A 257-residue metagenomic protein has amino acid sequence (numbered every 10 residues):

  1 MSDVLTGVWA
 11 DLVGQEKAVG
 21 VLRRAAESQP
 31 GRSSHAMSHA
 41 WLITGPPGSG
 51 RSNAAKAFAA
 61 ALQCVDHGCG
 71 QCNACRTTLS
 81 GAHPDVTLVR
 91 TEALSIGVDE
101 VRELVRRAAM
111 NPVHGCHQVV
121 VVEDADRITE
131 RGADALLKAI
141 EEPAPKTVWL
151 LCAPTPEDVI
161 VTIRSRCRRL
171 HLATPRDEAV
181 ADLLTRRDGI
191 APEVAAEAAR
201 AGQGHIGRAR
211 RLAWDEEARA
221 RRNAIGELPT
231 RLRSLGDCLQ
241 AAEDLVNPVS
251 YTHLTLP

Functional and structural regions predicted by a protein language model:
M1-A60, A74-T77, P145-T147, P154-L254: Charged, glycine-rich active-site and insertion segments that engage polyanionic ligands
A36-M37, L79-H83, V113-C116, E130 (+1 more regions): Short loop/turn elements that form and flank the Walker-type P-loop nucleotide-binding site in RecA-like NTPase cores
A60-G68: Post-Walker A helix-loop "phosphate-sensing" segment adjacent to the P-loop in P-loop NTPases
G70-V86, E92-I96: AAA+/P-loop NTPase substrate/partner-engagement loops
D99-Q118: Conserved alpha-helical scaffold flanking the Walker A/P-loop in AAA+ ATPase domains
D124-D126, P156: Conserved Walker B
E130-R131, V161: Conserved D-loop-proximal element of ABC-family nucleotide-binding domains
D134-V148: Conserved catalytic/switch belt of AAA+ P-loop NTPases
